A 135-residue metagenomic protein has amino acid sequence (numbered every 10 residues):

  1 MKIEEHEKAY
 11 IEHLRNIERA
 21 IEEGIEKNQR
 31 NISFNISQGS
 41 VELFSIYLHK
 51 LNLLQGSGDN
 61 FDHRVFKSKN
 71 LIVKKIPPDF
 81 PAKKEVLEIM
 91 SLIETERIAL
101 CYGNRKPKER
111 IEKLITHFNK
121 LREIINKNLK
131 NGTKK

Functional and structural regions predicted by a protein language model:
M1-Q29, L129-K135: Charged alpha-helical initiation segments
A9-N16, N35, E42, I89-E96 (+2 more regions): Amphipathic, well-ordered alpha-helical segments in soluble domains
I25, Q29, S33, K108-I111: Alpha-helix N-cap/helix-initiation sites
Q29-H49: Short, hydrophobic, well-ordered secondary-structure elements
L48, L54-K134: Long, charged low-complexity segments
